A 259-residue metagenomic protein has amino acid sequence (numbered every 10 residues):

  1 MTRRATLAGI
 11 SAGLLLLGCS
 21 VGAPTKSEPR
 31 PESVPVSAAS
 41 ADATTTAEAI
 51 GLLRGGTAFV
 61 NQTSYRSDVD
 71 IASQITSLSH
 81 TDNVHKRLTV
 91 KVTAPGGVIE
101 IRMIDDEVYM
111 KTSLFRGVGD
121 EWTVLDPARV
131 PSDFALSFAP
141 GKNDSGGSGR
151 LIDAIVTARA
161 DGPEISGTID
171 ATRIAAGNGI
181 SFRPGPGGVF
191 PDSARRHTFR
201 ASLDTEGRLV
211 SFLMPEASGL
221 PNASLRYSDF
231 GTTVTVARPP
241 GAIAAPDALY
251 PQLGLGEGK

Functional and structural regions predicted by a protein language model:
T2, T6, S20-K259: Subset-of-secretome marker
A8-G13: Sec-dependent N-terminal signal peptides
L15-G18: C-terminal motif of bacterial Sec signal peptides marking the signal peptidase cleavage site
